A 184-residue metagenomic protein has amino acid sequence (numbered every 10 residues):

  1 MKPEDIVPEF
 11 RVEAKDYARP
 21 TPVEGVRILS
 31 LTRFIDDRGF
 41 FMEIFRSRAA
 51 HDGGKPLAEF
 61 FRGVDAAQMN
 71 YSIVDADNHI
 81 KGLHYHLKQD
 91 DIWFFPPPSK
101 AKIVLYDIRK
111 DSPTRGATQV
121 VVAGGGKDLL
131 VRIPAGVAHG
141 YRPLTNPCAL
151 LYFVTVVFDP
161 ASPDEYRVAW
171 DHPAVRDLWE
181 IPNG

Functional and structural regions predicted by a protein language model:
M1-G126, N146-G184: Non-catalytic, conserved peripheral segments adjacent to functional cores
A123-T145: Conserved metal-binding segment of the jelly-roll/cupin
